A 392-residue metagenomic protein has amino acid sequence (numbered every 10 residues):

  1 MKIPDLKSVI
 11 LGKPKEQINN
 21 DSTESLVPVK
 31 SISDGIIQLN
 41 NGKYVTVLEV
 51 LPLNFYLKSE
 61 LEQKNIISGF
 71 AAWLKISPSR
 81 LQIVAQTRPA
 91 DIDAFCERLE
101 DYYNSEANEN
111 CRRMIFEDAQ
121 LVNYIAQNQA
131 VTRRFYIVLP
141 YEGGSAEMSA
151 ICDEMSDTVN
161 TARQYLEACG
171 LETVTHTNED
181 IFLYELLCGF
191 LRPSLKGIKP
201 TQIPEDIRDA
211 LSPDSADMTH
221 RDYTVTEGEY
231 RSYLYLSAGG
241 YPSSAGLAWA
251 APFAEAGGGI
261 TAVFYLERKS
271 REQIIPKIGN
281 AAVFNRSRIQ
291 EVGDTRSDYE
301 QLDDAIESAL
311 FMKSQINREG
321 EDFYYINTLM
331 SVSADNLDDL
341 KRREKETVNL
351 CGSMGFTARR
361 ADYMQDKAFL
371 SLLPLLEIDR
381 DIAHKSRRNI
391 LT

Functional and structural regions predicted by a protein language model:
K2-T392: Extended, folded cores of ATP/NTP-driven motor/assembly subunits in large transport and secretion machines
